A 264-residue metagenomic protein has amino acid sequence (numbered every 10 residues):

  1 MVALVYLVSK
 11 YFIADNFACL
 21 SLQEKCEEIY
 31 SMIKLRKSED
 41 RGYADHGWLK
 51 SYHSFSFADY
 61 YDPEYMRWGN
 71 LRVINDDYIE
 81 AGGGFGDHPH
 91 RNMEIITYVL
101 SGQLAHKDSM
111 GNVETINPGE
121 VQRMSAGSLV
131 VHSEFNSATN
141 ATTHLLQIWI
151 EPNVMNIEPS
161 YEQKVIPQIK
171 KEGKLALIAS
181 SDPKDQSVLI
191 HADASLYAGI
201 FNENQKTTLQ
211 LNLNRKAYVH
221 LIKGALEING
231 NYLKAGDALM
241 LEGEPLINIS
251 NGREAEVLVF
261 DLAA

Functional and structural regions predicted by a protein language model:
V8-A264: Jelly-roll (double-stranded beta-helix
